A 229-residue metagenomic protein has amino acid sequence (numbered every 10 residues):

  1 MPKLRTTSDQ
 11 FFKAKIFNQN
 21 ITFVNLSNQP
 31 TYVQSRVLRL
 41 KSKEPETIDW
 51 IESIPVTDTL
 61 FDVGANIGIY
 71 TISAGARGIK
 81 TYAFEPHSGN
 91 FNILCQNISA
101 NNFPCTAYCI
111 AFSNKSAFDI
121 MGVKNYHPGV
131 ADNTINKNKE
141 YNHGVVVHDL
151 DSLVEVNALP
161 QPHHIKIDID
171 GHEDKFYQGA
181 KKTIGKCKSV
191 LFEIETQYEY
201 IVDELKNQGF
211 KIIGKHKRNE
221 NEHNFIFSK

Functional and structural regions predicted by a protein language model:
M1-T106, K139-Y141, E155-N157, I201-K229: S-adenosyl-L-methionine
N18, S27, N114, V123-N125 (+4 more regions): Non-catalytic surface loops within mature trypsin-like serine protease
T59-I69, N142-E199: Active-site segment flanking the S-adenosylmethionine/decSAM binding pocket in AdoMet-dependent transferases
P86, I110, E195: Cofactor-binding loop segments of dinucleotide-utilizing enzymes, especially the Rossmann-like FAD- and NAD(P)+-binding
S88-F91, S116, E173-D174, Y198: A structural helix-start
C95-S152: S-adenosyl-L-methionine
A117, D174, N219-H223: Conserved catalytic loop of SAM-dependent methyltransferase domains
F118-I120, Y177, V202-D203: Short, well-ordered secondary-structure micro-motifs
